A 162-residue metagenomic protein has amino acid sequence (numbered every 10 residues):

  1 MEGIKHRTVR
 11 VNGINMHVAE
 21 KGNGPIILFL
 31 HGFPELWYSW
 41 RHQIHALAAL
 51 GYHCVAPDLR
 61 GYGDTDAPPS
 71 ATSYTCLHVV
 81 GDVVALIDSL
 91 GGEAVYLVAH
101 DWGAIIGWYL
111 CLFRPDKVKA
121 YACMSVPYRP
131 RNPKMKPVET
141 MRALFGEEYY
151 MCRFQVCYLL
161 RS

Functional and structural regions predicted by a protein language model:
E2-K5, I14-M16, Y62-V98, W102-S162: Flexible "cap/lid" subdomain of the alpha/beta-hydrolase fold that forms the substrate-access gate
T8: N-terminal carbohydrate-binding accessory modules
H17-D66: Conserved HGGG/HGGXW glycine-rich cap/lid loop of the alpha/beta-hydrolase fold
